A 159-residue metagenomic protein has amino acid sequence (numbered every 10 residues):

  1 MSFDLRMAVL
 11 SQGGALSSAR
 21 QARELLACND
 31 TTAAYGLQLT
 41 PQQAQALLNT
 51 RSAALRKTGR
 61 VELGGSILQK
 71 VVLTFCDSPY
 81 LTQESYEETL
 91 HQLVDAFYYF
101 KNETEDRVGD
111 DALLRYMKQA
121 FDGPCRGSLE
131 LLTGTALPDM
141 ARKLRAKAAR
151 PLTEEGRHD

Functional and structural regions predicted by a protein language model:
M1-S2, A8, P79, D159: Intrinsic structural disorder
S2-A53: Short terminal alpha-helical segments
F3, K143-D159: Short acidic DE-rich linear segments
L39-Q42, A46-A146: Acidic, low-complexity, intrinsically disordered interaction modules
